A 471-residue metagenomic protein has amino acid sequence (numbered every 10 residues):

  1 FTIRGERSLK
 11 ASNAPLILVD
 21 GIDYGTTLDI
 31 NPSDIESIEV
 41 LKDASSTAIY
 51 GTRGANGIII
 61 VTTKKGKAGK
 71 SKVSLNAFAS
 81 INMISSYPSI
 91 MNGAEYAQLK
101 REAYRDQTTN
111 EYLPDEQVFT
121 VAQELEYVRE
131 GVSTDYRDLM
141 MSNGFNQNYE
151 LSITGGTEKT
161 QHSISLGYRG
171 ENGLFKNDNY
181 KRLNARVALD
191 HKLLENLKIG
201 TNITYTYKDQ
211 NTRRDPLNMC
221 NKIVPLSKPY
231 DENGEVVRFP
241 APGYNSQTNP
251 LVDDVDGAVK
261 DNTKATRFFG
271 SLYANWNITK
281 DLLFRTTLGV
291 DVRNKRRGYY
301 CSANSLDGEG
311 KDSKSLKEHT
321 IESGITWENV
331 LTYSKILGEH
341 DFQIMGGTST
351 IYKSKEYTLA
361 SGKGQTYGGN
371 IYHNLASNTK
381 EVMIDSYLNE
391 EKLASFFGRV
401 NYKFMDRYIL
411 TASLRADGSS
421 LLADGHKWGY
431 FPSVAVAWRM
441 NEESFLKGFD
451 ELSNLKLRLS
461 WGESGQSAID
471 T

Functional and structural regions predicted by a protein language model:
T2, I58-I60, N148-E150, N184-V187 (+8 more regions): Membrane-embedded beta-strand positions in outer-membrane beta-barrel channels/transporters
I3-R7, V19-D20, K42, T63-K65 (+5 more regions): Flexible glycine-/small-residue-rich
S8, P15, D20-A48: Short acidic/polar hinge/loop motifs at secondary-structure boundaries that mediate gating or recognition
P32-N76, N146-N148, Q161, G167-R169: A beta-strand signature from Gram-negative outer-membrane beta-barrel systems, especially the internal plug domain
K64-G66, T154-E158, A188-K192, N196 (+5 more regions): Structural signature of outer-membrane beta-barrel channels/translocons
K67-S133, G173-D178, N184-F269, R285-A394 (+2 more regions): Surface-exposed loop/interface segments of Gram-negative outer-membrane beta-barrel transport/assembly proteins
A77, L166-N172, L410-S419: Transmembrane beta-strand segments that form the barrel wall of outer-membrane beta-barrel proteins
L139-N143, I153-T157: Outer-membrane beta-barrel initiation region
